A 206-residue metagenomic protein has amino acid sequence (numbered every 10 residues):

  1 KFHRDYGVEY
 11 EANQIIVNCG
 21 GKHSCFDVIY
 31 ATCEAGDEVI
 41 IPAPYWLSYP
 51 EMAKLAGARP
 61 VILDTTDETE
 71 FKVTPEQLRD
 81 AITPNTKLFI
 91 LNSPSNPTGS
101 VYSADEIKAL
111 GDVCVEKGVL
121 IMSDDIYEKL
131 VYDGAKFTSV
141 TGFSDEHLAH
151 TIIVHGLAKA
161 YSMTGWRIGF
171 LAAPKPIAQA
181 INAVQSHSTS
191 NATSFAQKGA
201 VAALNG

Functional and structural regions predicted by a protein language model:
K1-E38: Phosphate-binding glycine-rich loop
N13, Y30-L91, A104: PLP-dependent aminotransferase-like
N18, L63, V140, V154: Hydrophobic residues at beta-strand termini and immediately following loops that shape nucleotide-binding pockets
A56, E116-K117, H147: Helix C-cap/helix->beta junction micro-motif
T65-D133: Active-site phosphate-binding strand-loop segment of PLP-dependent enzymes
H150-G206: PLP-dependent aminotransferase class I/II
